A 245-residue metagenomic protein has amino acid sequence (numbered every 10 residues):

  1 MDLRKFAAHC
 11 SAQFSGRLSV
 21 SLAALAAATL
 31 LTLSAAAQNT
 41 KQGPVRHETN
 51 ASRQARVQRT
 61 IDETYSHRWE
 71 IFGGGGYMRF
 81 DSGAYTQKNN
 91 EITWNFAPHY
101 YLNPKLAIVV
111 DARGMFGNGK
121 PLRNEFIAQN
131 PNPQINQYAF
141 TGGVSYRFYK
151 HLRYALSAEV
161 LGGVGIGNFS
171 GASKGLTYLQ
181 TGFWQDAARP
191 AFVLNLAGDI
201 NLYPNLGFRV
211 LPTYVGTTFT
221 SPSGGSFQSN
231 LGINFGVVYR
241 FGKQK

Functional and structural regions predicted by a protein language model:
M1-D62, Q244-K245: Cleavable N-terminal export/targeting peptides
T40-G43, S229-K245: Outer-membrane beta-barrel "beta-signal"
E63-R68, G76-Y100, P104-A107, F116 (+1 more regions): Surface-exposed strand-loop-strand hairpins of Gram-negative outer-membrane beta-barrel proteins
S66, N103-K105, Y149-R153, N201-N205 (+1 more regions): Outer-membrane beta-barrel channels and translocator barrels
H67, K88-W94, Q134-F140, Y154 (+2 more regions): Residues that define the transmembrane beta-barrel architecture of outer-membrane proteins
E70, H99-Y100, P104-T177, P190: Gram-negative (and chloroplast) outer-membrane scaffold detector with strong preference for beta-barrel transmembrane
G73-G75, F96-Y100, P104, G142-Y146 (+5 more regions): Residues on the lipid-exposed face of transmembrane beta-strands in outer-membrane beta-barrel proteins
G83-N89, K120-I127, F169-L179, T220-L231: Outer-membrane beta-barrel translocator domains and adjoining extracellular loop/strand segments of Gram-negative
